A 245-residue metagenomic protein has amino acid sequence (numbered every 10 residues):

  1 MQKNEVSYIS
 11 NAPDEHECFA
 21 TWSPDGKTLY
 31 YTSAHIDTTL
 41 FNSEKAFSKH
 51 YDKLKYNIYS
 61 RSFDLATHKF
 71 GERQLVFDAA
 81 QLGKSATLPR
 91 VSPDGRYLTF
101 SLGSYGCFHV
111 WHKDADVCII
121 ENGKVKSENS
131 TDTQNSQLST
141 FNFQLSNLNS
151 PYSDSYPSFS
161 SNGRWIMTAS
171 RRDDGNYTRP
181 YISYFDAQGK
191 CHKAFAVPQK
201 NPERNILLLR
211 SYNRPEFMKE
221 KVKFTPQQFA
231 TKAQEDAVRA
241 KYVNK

Functional and structural regions predicted by a protein language model:
M1-Q134, S139-K245: Sequence signature of WD/YWTD-type beta-propeller architectures
